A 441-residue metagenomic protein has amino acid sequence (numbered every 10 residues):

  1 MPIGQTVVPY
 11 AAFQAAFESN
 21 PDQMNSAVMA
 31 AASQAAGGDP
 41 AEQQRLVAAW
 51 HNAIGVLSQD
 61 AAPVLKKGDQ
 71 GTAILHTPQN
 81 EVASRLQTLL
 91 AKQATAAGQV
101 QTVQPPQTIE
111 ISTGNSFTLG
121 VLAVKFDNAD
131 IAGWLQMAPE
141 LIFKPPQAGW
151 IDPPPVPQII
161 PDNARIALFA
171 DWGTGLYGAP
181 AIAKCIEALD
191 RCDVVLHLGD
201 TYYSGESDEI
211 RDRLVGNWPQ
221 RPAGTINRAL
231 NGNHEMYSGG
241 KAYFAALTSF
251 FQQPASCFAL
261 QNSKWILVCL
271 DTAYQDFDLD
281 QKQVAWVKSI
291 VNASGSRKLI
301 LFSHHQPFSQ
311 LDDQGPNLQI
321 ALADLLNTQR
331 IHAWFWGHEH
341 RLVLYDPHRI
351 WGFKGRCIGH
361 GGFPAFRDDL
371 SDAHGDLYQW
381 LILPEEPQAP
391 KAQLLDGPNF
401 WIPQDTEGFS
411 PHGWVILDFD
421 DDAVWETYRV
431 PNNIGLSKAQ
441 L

Functional and structural regions predicted by a protein language model:
M1-V194, V215-A229, P254-F258, F400-L441: Acidic, histidine-bearing metal-coordination/catalytic regions of metal-dependent phosphoesterases
A123-F126, I131-P155, I160, S207-L299 (+3 more regions): Extended active-site neighborhood of metal-dependent phosphoesterases/phosphodiesterases
I166-L168, V194-L198, L267-C269, I300-F302 (+1 more regions): Structural motif
D171, G199-D200, G232-N233, L270 (+2 more regions): Active-site glycine-centered loops adjacent to acidic/histidine catalytic or metal-binding residues that shape
T174, G178, E187-D190, Y202 (+2 more regions): Extracytoplasmic/periplasmic, Sec-exported soluble proteins
T174, Y203, Y274, P307 (+1 more regions): Short, glycine/acidic-enriched loop or turn micro-motifs at the edges of active sites
E187-G205, H332: Active-site metal-binding motif and surrounding structural segment of the metallo-beta-lactamase
H304-H305, H338, C357-G359, Y428: Active-site proximal loops enriched in glycine and acidic residues that flank catalytic Cys/His/Asp and coordinate
